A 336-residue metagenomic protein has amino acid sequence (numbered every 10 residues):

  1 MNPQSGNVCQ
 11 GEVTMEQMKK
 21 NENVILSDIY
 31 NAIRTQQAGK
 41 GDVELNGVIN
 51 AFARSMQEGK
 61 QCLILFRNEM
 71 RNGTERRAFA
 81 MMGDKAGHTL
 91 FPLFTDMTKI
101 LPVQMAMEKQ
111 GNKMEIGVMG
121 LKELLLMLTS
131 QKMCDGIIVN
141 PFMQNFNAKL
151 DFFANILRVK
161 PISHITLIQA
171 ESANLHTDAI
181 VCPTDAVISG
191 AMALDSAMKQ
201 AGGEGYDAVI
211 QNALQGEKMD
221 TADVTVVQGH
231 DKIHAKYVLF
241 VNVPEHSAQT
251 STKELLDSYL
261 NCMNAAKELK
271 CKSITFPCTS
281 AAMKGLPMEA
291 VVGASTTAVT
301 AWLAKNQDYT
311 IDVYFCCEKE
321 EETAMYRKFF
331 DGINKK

Functional and structural regions predicted by a protein language model:
G6-P161: An interfacial alpha-helical scaffold signature
G111, I156-K336: Macrodomain-like recognition of ADP-ribose-binding/processing modules
